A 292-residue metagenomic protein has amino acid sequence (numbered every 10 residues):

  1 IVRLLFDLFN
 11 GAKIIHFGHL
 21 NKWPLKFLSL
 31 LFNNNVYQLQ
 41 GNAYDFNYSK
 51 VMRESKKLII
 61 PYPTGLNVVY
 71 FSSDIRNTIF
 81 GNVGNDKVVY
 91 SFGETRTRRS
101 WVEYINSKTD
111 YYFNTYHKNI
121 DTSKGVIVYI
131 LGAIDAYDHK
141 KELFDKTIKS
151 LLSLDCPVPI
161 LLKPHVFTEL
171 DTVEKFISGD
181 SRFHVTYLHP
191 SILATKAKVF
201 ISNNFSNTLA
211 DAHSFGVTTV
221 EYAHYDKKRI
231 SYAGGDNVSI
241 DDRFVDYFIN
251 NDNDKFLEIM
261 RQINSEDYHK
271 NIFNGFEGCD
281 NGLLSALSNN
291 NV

Functional and structural regions predicted by a protein language model:
R3-I14, W23-Y37, F215-G216: Glycosyltransferases and closely related glycan-assembly transferases that use nucleotide-activated donors
F17-N21, Y222: Short His-centered aromatic/hydrophobic patch
S29-S49, I127, V220-E221: Active-site proximal beta-strand in glycosyltransferases
Y44-I60: Nucleotide-sugar donor phosphate/pyrophosphate-binding loop at the beta->alpha transition of glycosyltransferases
K56-A136: A nucleotide-sugar donor-handling region in carbohydrate enzymes
Y129-I130, I148-T186: Catalytic donor nucleotide-activated moiety binding site of glycosyltransferases and closely related
I177-S178, N207-E277: Catalytic binding pocket for nucleotide-activated donors in carbohydrate/polymer assembly enzymes
T195-N203: Acidic donor-binding loop of glycosyltransferase active sites
